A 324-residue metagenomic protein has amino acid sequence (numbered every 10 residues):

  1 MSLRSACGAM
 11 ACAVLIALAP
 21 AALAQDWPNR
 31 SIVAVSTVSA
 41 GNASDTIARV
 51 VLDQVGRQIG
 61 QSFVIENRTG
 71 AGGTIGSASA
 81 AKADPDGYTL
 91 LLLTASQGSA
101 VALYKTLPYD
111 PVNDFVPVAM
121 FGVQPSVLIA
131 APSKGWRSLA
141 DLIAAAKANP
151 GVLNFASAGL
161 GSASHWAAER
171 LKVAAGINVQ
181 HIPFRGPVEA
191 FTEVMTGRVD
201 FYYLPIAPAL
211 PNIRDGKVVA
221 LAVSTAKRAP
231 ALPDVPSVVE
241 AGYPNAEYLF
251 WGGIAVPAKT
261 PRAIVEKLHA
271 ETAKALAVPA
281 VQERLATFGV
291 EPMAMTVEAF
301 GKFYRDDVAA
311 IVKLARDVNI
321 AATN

Functional and structural regions predicted by a protein language model:
M1-R4: N-terminal secretory signal peptides that target proteins for export/translocation
G8-A19: Bacterial N-terminal signal peptides
A24-N113, V152, L160, G176-D200 (+3 more regions): N-terminal (or domain-start) structured segment
N29-S31, A174, R214, E240 (+1 more regions): An extracytoplasmic/periplasmic, membrane-proximal ligand-sensing/linker region
K82-Y88, A102-E189, V238, W251-R284: Hinge/capping helix and adjacent helix->loop/strand transition within the periplasmic-binding protein
L92-L93, M120, F184, Y203-P205 (+3 more regions): Short beta-strand and adjacent tight-turn residues that come in two discontinuous sequence segments and form the edges
V123, A209-A277, D306-A309, T323: C-terminal lobe and pocket-closing loops of periplasmic/extracytoplasmic Venus-flytrap solute-binding proteins
